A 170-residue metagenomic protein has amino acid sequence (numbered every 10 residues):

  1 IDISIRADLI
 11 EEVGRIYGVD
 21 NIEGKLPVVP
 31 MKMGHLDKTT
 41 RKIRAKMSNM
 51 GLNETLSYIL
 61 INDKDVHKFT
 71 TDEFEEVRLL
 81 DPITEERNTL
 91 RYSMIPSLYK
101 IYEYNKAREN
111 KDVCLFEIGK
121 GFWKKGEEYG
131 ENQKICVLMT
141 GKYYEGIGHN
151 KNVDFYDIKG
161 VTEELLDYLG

Functional and structural regions predicted by a protein language model:
I1-V113: Extended, well-folded interaction surfaces typified by the phenylalanyl-tRNA synthetase beta subunit core
A7, I118, N132: Beta-strand scaffold of nucleotide-dependent catalytic cores
I16-P27, E75-L80, G121-H149: Residues forming anionic-ligand binding surfaces in small-molecule and nucleic-acid pockets of primarily soluble enzymes
M94, Q133, N150-D154: Short intrinsically disordered coil segments
I95-Y99, C136, E163: Generic detector of well-ordered alpha-helical segments enriched in charged/polar residues, highlighting helical
P96, E117-K120, G126, K159-V161: Regulatory modules associated with amino-acid/nitrogen control
N105-E109, C114, W123-G126, E131: Mobile "lid/hinge" segments at catalytic clefts and subdomain interfaces of large enzymes
M139-G170: N-terminal non-catalytic structural scaffold regions of very large proteins
